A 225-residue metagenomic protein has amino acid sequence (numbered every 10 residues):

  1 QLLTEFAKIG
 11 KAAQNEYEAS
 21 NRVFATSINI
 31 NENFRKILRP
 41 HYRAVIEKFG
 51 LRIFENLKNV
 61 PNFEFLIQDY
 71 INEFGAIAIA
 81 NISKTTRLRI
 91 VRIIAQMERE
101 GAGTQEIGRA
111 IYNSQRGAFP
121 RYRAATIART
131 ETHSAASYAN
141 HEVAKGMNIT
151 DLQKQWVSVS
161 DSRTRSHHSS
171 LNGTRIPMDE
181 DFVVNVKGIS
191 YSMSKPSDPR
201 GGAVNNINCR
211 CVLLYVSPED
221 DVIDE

Functional and structural regions predicted by a protein language model:
Q1-A118, L214-E225: N-terminal leader/targeting and assembly helices and adjacent pre-domain segments
Q1-A44, R129-E225: Activation/maturation switch segments at domain boundaries
N59-F65, P120, R165, P177 (+1 more regions): Alpha-helix initiation/capping motif
T85, A102, F119, V159-R163 (+1 more regions): Short coil/turn linker and secondary-structure boundary residues
A118-F119, N148: Alpha-helix boundary/interfacial micro-motifs
P120, A124, T132: Hydrophobic (often cysteine-bearing) scaffold residues that line and stabilize catalytic clefts of nucleotide/cofactor
